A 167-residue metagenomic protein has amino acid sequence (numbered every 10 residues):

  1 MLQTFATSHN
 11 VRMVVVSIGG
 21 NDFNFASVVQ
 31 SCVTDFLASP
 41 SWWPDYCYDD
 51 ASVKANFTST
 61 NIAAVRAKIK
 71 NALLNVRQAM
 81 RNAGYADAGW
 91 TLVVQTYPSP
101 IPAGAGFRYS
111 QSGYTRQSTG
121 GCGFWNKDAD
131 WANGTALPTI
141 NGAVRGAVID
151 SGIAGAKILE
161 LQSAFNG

Functional and structural regions predicted by a protein language model:
Q3-G167: Alpha-helical cap/lid subdomain in secreted, periplasmic, or secretory-pathway luminal O-acyl-processing enzymes
